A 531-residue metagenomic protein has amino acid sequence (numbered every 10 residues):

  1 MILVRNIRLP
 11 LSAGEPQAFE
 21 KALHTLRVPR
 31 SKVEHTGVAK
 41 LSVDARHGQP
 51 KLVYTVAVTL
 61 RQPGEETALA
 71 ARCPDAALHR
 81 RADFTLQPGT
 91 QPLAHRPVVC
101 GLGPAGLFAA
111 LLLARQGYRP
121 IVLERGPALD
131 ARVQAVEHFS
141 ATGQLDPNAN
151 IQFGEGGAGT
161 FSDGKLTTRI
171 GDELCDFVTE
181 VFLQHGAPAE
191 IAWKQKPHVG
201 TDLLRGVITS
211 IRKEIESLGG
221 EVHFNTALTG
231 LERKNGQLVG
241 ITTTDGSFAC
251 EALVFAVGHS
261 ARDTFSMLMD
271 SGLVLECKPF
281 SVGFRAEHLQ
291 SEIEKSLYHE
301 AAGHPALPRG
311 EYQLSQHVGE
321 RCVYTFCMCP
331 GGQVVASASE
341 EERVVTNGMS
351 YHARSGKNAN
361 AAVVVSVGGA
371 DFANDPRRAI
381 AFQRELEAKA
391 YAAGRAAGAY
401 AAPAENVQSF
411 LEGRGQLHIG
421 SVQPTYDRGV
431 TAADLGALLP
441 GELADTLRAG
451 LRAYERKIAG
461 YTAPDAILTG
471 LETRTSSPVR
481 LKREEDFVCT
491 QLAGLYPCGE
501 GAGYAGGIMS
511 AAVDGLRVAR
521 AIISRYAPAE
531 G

Functional and structural regions predicted by a protein language model:
M1-P50, V56-H185, A189-G531: Residues forming the flavin
